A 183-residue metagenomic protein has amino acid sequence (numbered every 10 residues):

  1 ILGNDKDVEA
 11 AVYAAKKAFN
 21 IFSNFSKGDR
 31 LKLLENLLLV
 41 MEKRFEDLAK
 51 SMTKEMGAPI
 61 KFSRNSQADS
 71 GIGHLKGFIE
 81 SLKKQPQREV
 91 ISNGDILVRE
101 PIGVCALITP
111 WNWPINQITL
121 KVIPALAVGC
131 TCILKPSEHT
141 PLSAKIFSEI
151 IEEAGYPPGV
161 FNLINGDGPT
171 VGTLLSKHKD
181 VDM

Functional and structural regions predicted by a protein language model:
I1-G94: N-terminal Rossmann-like NAD(P)+-binding subdomain of aldehyde/semialdehyde dehydrogenases
P86-M183: Rossmann-like NAD(P) dinucleotide-binding subdomain of oxidoreductase/dehydrogenase enzymes
